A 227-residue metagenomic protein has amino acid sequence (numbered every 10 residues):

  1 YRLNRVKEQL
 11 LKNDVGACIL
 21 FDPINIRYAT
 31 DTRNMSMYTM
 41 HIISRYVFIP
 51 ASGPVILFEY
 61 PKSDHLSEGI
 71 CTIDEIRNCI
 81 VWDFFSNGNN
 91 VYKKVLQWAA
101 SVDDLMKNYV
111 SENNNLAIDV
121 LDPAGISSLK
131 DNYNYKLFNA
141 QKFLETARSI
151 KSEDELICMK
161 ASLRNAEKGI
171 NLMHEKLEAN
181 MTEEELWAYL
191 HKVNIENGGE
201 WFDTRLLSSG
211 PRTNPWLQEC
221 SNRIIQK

Functional and structural regions predicted by a protein language model:
Y1-N165: A composition/biophysics-driven feature that prefers long, compositionally simple stretches
L10, L177, N194: Hydrophobic pocket-lining residues that define ligand/cofactor binding sites across diverse proteins
I26-T39, N139-I150, M181-K227: Short catalytic-site patches enriched in acidic/histidine residues that coordinate or position cofactors/metals
Y109-V110, L177, I225: A generic alpha-to-beta junction signature in SAM-dependent methyltransferases
L163-N171, E183, H191: Active-site pocket-lining segments that scaffold enzyme catalytic pockets across diverse folds
H174-M181: C-terminal helix-coil-helix/basic helical segment that borders enzyme active sites and/or dimer interfaces and provides
